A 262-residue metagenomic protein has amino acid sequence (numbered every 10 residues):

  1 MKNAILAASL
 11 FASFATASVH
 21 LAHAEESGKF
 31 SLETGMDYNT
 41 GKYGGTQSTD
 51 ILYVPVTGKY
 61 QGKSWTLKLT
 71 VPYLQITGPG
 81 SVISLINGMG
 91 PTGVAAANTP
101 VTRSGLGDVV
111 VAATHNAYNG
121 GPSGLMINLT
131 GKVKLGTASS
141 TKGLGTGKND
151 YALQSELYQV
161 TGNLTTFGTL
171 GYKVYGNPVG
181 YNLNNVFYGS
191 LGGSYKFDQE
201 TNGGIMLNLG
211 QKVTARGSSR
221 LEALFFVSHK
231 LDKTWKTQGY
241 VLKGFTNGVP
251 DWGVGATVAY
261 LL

Functional and structural regions predicted by a protein language model:
M1-K29: Cleavable N-terminal export/targeting peptides
H23-N177, V186-Y240, F245-G253, T257-L262: Transmembrane beta-barrel domains of Gram-negative outer membranes and organellar outer membranes
